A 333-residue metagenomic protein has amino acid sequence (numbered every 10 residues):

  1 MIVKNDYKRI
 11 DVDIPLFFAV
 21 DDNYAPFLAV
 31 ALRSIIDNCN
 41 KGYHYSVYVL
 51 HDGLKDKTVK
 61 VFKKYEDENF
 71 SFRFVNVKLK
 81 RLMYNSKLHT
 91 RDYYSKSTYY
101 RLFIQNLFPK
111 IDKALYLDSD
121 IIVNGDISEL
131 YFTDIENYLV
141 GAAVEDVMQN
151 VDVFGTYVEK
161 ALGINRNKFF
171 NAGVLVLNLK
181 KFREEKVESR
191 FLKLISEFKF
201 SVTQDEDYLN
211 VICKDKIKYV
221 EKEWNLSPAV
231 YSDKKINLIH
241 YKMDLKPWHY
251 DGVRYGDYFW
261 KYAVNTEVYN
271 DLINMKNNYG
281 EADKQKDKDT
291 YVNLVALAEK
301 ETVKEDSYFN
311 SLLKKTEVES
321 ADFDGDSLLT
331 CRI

Functional and structural regions predicted by a protein language model:
M1-I14, V20, F27-V30, A172 (+1 more regions): A glycosyltransferase accessory/donor-loop signature
S34-Y43: Short, acidic, metal-binding catalytic loop of nucleotide-sugar glycosyltransferases
Y45-G53, A142-V144: Short internal beta-strands
G53-K60, N150: Short, charged/polar "capping" segments at the starts of alpha-helices and the immediately preceding loops
T58-V59, K64-L107: Active-site-proximal specificity loops/subdomain of glycosyltransferases
K78-L82, S97-N150, V176-L177, E184: GT-A fold catalytic core of metal-dependent nucleotide-sugar glycosyltransferases, centered on the diacidic
M83-T90, T98-Y99, Q149-G163: Surface-exposed acidic, glycine/proline-enriched linker/cap segments that occur as 15-30-residue helix-coil
Y93-Y94, G163-N167, F198-S201: Short Gly/Pro-enriched turn/cap motifs at secondary-structure boundaries
